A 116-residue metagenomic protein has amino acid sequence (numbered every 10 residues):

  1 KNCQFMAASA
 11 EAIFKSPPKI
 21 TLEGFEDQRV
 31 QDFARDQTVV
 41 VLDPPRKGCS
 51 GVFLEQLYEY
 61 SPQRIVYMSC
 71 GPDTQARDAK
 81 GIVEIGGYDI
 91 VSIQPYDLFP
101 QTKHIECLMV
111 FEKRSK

Functional and structural regions predicted by a protein language model:
K1-K116: Rossmann-like S-adenosyl-L-methionine
